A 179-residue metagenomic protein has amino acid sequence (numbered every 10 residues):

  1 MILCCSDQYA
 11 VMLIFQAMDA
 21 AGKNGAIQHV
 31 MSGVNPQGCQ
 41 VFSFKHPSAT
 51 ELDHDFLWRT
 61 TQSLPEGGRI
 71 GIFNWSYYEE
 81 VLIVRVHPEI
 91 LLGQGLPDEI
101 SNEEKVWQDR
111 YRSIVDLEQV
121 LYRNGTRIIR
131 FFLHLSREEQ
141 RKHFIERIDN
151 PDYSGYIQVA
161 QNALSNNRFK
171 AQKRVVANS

Functional and structural regions predicted by a protein language model:
M1-S179: Glycine-rich phosphate-binding loop of ATP-dependent small-molecule kinases
